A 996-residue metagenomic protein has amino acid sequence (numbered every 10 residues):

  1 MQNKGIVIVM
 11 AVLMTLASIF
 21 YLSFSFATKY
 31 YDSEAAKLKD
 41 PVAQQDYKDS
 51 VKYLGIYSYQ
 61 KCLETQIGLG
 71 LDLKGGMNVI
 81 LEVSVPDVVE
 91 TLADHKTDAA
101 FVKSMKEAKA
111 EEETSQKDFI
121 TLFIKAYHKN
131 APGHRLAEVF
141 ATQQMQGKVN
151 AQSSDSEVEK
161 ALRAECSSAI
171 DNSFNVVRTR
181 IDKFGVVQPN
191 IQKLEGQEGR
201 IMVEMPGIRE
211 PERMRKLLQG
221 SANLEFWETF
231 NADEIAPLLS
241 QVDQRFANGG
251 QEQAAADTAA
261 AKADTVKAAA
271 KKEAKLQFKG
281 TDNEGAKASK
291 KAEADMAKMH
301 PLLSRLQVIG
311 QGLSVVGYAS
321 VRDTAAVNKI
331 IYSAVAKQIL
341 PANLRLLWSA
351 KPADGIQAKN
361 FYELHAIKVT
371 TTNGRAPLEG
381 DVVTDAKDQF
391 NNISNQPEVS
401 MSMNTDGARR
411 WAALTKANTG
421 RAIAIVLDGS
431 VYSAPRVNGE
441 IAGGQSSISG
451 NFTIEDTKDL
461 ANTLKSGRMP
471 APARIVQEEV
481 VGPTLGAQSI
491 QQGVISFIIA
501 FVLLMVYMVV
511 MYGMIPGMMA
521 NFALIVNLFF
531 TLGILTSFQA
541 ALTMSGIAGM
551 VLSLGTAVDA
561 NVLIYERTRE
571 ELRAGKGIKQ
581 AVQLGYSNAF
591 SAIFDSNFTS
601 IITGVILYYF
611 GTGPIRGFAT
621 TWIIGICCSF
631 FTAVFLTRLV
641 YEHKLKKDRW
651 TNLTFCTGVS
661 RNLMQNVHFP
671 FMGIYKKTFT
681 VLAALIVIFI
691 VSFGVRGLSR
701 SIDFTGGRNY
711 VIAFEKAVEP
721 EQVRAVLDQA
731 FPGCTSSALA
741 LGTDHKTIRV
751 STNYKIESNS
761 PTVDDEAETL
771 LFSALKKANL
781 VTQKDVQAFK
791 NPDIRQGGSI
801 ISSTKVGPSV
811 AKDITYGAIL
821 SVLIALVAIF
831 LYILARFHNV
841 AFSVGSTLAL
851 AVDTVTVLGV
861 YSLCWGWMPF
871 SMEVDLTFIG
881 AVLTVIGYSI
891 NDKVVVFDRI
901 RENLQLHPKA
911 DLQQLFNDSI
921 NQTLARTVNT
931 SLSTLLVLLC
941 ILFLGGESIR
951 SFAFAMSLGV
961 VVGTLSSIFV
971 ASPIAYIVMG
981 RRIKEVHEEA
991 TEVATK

Functional and structural regions predicted by a protein language model:
M1-I67, D87-T121, Y127-H128, S156 (+3 more regions): Interfacial helix-loop-helix hairpins and adjacent transmembrane helices of multi-pass alpha-helical membrane proteins
Q2-K4, V399-S400, N404-T419, I423-A424 (+5 more regions): Interfacial segments of transmembrane alpha-helices in multi-pass membrane proteins
V12-T15, G517-Q539, M550-A557, F618-A633 (+3 more regions): Small-residue-enriched core segments of transmembrane alpha-helices in multipass membrane transport and channel
L22-Y31, D49, E64-G75, L81-D428 (+4 more regions): Non-transmembrane, solvent-exposed regions of membrane trafficking/translocation machinery
V177, T484-L504, T556, E571-T612 (+11 more regions): Pore- and gate-forming transmembrane helices of large, multi-pass membrane proteins
E204, G443-S447, E455-L503, L770 (+3 more regions): Juxtamembrane "pre-transmembrane" interface segments
V526, G533-I534, E570-S591, D595-L682 (+2 more regions): Hydrophobic alpha-helical transmembrane segments of membrane transport and translocation systems, primarily multi-pass
L552-T599, E642-R649, S862, M868-T930 (+2 more regions): Cytosolic juxtamembrane regions of multi-pass inner-membrane proteins
